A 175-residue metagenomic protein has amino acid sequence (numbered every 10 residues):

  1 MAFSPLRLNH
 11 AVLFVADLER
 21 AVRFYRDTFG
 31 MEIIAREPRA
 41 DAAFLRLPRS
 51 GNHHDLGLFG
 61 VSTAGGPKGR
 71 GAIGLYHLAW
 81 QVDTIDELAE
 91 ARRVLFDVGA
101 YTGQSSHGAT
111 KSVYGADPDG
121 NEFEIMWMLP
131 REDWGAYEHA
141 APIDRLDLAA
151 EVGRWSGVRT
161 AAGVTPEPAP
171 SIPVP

Functional and structural regions predicted by a protein language model:
M1, T63-K68: Short beta-strand/turn micro-motifs at beta-sheet edges
M1-A2, R92-R93, D97-P175: Vicinal oxygen chelate
A2-F3, L13-G60: Core segments of cupin and vicinal oxygen chelate
L6, R20, F24, R36 (+8 more regions): Catalytic cores of nucleotide-enabled group-transfer and carboxylate-activating enzymes in metabolic and assembly-line
R7-A16, G66-V94, A109-N121: Vicinal oxygen chelate
G30-M31, T63-A64, A100-Y101: Short beta-turn/strand-loop junction motif enriched in small, turn-promoting residues
R46, G57-F59, A79, A116 (+1 more regions): Residues in well-ordered beta-strands of folded domains
F59-T63, L129-R131: A short, sequence-level motif marking secondary-structure junctions
